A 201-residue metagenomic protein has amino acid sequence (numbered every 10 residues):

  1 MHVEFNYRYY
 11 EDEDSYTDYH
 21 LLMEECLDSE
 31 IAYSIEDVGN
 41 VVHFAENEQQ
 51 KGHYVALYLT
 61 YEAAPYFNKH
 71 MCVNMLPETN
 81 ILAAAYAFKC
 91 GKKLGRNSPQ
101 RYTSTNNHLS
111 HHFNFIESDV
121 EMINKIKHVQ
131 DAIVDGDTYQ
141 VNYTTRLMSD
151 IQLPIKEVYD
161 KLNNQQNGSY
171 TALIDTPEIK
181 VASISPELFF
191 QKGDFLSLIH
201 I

Functional and structural regions predicted by a protein language model:
M1-I199: Extended alpha-helical targeting/anchoring segments, especially N-terminal organellar/secretory targeting helices
